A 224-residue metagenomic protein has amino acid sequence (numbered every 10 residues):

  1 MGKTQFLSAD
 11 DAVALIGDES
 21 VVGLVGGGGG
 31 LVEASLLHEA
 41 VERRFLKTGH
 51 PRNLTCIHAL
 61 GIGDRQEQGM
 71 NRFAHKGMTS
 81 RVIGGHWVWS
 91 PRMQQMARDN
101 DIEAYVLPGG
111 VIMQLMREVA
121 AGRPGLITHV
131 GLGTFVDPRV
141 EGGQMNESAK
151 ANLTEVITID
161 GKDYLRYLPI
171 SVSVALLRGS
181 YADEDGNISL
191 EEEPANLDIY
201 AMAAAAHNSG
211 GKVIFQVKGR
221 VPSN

Functional and structural regions predicted by a protein language model:
M1-N224: Conserved alpha/beta enzyme-core scaffold
